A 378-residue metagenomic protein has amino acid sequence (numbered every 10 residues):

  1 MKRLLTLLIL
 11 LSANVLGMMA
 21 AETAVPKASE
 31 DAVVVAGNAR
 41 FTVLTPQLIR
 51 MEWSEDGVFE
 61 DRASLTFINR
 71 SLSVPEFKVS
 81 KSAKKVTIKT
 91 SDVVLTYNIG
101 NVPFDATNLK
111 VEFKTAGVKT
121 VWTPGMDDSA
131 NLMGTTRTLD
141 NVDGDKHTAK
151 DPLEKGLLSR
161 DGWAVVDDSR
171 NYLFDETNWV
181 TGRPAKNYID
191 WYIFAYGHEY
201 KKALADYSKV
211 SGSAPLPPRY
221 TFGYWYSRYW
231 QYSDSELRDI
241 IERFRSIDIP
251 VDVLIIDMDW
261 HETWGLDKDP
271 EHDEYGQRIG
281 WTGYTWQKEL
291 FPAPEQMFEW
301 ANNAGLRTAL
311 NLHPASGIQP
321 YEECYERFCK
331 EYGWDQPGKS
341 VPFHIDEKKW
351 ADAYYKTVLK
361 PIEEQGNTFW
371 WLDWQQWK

Functional and structural regions predicted by a protein language model:
M1-L4: Positively charged n-region of N-terminal signal peptides that target proteins for export
T6-V15: Bacterial N-terminal signal peptides
G17-A21: Boundary at the C-terminal end of the N-terminal hydrophobic targeting segment
S29-W53: Mature N-terminal segment immediately following signal peptide/propeptide cleavage in secreted/periplasmic
T45, W53, T90-D92, Y97-I99 (+7 more regions): Glycine-rich, histidine-containing beta strand-loop boundary motifs that form or position
T45-A83: A low-complexity, Ser/Thr/Gly/Pro-enriched, surface-exposed linker/loop concept that marks segments flanking
K81-R219, R228-Y229, D234, I241-S246: Catalytic and substrate-binding clefts that recognize carbohydrates or anionic sugar/phosphate headgroups
P215-K378: Aromatic-lined carbohydrate-binding/catalytic grooves of carbohydrate-active enzymes
